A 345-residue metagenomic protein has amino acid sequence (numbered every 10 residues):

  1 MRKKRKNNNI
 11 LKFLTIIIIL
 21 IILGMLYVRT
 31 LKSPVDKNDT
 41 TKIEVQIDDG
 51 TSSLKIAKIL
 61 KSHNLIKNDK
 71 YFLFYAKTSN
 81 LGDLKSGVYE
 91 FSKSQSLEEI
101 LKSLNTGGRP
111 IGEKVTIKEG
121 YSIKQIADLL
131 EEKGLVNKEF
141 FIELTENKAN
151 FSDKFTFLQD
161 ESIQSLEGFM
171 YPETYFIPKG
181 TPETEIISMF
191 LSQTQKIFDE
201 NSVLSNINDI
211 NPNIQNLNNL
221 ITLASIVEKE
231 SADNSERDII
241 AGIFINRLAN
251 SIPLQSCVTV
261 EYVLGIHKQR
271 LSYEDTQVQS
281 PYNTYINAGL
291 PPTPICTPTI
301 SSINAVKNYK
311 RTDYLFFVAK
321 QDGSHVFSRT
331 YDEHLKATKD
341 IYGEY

Functional and structural regions predicted by a protein language model:
M1-N8: N-terminal Lys/Arg-rich, disordered targeting/topogenic segments
N9-F13, S53-A57, T78-L81, L135-I142 (+3 more regions): Generic detector of short, locally flexible boundary/turn motifs and exposed helical patches
K12-F13, T40-E44, D83-L84, L144 (+2 more regions): Short low-complexity stretches enriched in small and charged residues
K12-L26: Hydrophobic membrane-insertion alpha-helices, especially the h-region of bacterial N-terminal signal peptides
T15-I19, K61-S62, G87-Y89, E146-A149 (+2 more regions): N-terminal start-of-chain detector that recognizes signal peptides and the immediate post-cleavage beginning
G24-I197: Signal peptide-directed extracytoplasmic domains
K124, L129, G134-V136, N147-Y345: Bacterial extracytoplasmic/cell-wall-associated proteins, especially those involved in peptidoglycan
